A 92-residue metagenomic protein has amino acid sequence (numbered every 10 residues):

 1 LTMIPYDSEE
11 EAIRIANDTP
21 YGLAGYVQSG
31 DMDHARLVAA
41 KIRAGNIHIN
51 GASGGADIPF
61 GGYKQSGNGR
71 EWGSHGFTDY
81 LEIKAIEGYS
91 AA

Functional and structural regions predicted by a protein language model:
L1-A92: Conserved C-terminal structural/oligomerization subdomain of aldehyde/semialdehyde dehydrogenase
